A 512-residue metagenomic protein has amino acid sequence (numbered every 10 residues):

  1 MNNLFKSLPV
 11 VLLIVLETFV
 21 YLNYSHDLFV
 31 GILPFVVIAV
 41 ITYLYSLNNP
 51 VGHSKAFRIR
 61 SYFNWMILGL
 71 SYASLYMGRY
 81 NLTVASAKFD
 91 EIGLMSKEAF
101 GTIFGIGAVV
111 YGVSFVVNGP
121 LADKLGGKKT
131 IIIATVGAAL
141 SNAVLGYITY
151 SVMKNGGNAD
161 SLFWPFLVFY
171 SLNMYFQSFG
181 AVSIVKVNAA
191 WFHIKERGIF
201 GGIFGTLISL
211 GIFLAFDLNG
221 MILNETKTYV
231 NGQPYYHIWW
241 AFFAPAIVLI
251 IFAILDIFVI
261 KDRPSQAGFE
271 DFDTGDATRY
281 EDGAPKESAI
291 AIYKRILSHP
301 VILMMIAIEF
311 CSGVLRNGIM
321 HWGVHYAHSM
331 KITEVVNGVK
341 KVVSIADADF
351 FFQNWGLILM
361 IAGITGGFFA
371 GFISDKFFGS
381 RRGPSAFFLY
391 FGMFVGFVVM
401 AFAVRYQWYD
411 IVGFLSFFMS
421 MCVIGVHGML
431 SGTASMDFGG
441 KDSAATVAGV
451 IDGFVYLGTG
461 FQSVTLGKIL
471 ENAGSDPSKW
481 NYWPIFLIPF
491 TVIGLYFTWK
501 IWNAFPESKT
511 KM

Functional and structural regions predicted by a protein language model:
Y21-G31, F204-P264: Helix-loop-helix hairpin linking two adjacent transmembrane segments in secondary transporters
A39-N48, A246-T274, F497-I501: C-terminal membrane-cytosol helix-exit motif in multi-pass small-molecule transporters
R79-A87, H299-G371, H427, T459-L466: Extracytoplasmic gate region of multi-pass secondary transporters
K124-T135, D375-Y390: Cytoplasmic membrane-interface "Motif A"-like loop-to-helix N-cap segments of 12-TM Major Facilitator Superfamily
V136-A159, F391-R405: C-terminal ends and interior cores of transmembrane alpha-helices in multi-pass membrane transporters/permeases
F169-T206: Cytoplasmic helix-loop-helix junction between adjacent transmembrane helices in 12-TM secondary transporters
G198-N224, A362-G363, D452-S463: Glycine-rich segments within core transmembrane alpha-helices of 12-TM secondary carriers
S380-L430: C-terminal transmembrane helical hairpin of 12-TM major facilitator-type secondary transporters
